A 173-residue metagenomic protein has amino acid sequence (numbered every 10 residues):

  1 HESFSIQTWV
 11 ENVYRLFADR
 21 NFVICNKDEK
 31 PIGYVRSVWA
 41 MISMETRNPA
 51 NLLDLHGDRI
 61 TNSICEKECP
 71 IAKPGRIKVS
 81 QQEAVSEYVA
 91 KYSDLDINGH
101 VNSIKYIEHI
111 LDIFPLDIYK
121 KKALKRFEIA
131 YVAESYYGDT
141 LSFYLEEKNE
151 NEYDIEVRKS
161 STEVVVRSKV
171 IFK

Functional and structural regions predicted by a protein language model:
H1-G75, Y131, S135-Y137, E146-K173: HotDog/MaoC-like acyl-thioester-processing domains
E2-F4, S80-A84, D139-T140: Short coil-to-beta-strand transition motifs
W9-N12, K27-E29, V79-Q82, L116 (+2 more regions): Intrinsically disordered, low-complexity segments enriched in polar/charged residues with Gly/Pro, especially when
S37-R47, L52-L53, I60-Y119: Catalytic strand-loop segment that frames the active site of acyl-thioester-processing enzymes
S86-V170: Acidic/His-leaning functional-site neighborhoods
